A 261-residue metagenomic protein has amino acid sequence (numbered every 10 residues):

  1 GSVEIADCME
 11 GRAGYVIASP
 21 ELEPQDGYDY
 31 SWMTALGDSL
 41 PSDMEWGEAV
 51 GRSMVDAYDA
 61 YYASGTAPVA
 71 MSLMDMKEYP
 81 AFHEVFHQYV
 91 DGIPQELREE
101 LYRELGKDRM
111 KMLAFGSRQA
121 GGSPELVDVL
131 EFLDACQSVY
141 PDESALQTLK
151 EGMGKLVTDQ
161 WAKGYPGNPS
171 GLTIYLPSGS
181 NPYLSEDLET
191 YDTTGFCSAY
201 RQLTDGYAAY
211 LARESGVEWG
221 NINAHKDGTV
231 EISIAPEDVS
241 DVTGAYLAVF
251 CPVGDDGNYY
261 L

Functional and structural regions predicted by a protein language model:
G1-L261: Terminal, contiguous helix-loop blocks that mediate binding/assembly
